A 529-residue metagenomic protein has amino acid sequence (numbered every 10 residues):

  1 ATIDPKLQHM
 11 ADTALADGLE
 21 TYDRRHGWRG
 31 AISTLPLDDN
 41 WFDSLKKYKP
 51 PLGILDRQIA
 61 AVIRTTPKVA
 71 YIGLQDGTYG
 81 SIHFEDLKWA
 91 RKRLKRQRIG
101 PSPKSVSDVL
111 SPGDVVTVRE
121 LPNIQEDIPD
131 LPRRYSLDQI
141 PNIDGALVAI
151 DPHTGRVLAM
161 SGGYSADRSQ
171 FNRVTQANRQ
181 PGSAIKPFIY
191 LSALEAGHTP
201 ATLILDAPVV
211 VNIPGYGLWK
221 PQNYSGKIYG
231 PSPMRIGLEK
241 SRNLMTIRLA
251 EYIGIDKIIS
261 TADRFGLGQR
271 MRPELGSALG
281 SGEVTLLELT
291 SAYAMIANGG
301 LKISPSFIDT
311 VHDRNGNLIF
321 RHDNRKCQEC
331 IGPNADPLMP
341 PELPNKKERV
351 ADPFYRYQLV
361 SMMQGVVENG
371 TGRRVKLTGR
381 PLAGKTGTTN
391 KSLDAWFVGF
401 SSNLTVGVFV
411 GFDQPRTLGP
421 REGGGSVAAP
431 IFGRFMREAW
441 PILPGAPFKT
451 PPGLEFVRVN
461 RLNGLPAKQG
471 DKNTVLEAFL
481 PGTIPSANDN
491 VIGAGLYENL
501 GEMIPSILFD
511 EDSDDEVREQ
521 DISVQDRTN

Functional and structural regions predicted by a protein language model:
A1, D23-I32, A250-Y252, S260-R264 (+4 more regions): Short coil/turn segments at secondary-structure boundaries
A1-G217, P221-N223, R235, A278-T290 (+2 more regions): Extended, non-catalytic substrate-recognition/exosite surfaces adjacent to catalytic cores, especially in enzymes
R24, T199-D206, M271, K302-F307 (+3 more regions): Acidic/polar loop patches that form or flank catalytic/metal-binding clefts of enzymes that bind anionic ligands
L37-S44, R64-K68, D76-G77, A201-T202 (+7 more regions): Soluble, non-transmembrane domains of envelope/secretory-pathway proteins that act on or interact with carbohydrate
V148-A149, L158-M160, T202-L203, I236 (+9 more regions): Structural recognition of the beta-strand scaffold that forms the well-ordered cores of secreted hydrolase catalytic
R168-F171, R272, P415-G419: Short small-residue beta-strand/loop micro-motif enriched in glycine and branched aliphatics
E195-M234, E239-N243, E251-I258, R264 (+1 more regions): Active-site-proximal loop and beta-strand segments within enzyme catalytic domains
Y357-G387: Active-site Gly/Thr loop motif
